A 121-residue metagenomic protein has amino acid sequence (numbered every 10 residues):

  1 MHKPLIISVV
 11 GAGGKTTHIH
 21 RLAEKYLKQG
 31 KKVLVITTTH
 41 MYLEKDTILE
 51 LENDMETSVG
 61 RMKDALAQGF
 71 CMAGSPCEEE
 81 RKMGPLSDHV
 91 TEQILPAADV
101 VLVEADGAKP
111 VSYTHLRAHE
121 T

Functional and structural regions predicted by a protein language model:
M1-H2, L27, K63-L66, Q93-P96: Solvent-exposed alpha-helices and their adjacent loops that cap or buttress functional pockets in soluble metabolic
H2-Y26: Walker A (P-loop) phosphate-binding motif
V9, L34-T37, M72-S75, V101-G107 (+1 more regions): General beta-strand structural signal in soluble alpha/beta enzymes
G14-K15, T39-L43, E78: Short active-site-proximal "capping" loops at secondary-structure junctions
H18-H20, P110-Y113: Short glycine/serine/threonine-rich phosphate/pyrophosphate-binding segments that cradle anionic phosphate groups
E24-M72: N-terminal phosphate/diphosphate-binding loop that engages ATP/GTP or pyrophosphate donors across diverse enzyme folds
E78-S112: Phosphate-binding/switch loop-helix module in NTP-utilizing enzymes
T114-T121: Conserved small/polar residues in nucleotide/adenosyl-binding loops
